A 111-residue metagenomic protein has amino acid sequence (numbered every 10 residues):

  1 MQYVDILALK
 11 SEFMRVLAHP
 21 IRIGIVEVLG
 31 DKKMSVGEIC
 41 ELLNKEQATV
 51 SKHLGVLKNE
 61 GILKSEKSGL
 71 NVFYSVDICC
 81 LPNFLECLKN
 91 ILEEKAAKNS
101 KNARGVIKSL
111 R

Functional and structural regions predicted by a protein language model:
M1-D5, L9, L81-R111: Amphipathic alpha-helical dimerization/coiled-coil segments that flank or bridge DNA-binding/regulatory modules
D5-T49, S68-L81: N-terminal helix-turn-helix DNA-binding core of bacterial DNA-binding proteins
E41, K58-N59: Alpha-helical residues within the helix-turn-helix
H53: Residues within the DNA-recognition helix of helix-turn-helix
